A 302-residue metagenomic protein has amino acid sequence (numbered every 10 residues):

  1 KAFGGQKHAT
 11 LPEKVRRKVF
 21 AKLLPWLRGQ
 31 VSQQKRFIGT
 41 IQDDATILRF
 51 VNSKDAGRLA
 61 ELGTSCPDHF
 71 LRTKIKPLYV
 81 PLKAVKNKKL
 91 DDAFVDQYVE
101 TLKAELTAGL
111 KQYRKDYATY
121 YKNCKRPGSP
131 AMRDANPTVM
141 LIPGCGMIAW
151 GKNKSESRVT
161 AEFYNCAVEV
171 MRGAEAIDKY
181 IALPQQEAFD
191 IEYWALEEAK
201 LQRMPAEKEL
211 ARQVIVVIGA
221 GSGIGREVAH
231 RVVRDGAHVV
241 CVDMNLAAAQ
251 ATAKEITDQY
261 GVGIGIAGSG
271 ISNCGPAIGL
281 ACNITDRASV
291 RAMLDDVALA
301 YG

Functional and structural regions predicted by a protein language model:
K1-E209: Domain-length cofactor-binding catalytic modules of enzymes
V139, V239, A277: Hydrophobic anchor at the start of a short beta-strand that flanks the dinucleotide cofactor-binding loop
K208-V240: Canonical Rossmann dinucleotide-binding motif of NAD(H)/NADP(H)-dependent dehydrogenases/reductases, specifically
R226-H230, L246, A253: A generic structural signal for short, well-ordered alpha-helical segments in conserved domains
A237-T252: Conserved glycine-rich Rossmann-like NAD(P)H-binding loop of the short-chain dehydrogenase/reductase
L246-Q250, A281-D295: The beta1-alpha1 cofactor-binding region of Rossmann-like NAD(H)/NADP(H)-dependent oxidoreductases
D258-R287: Rossmann-fold cofactor-recognition segment
V297-G302: Glycine-rich phosphate-binding loop signature in dinucleotide/nucleotide-binding domains
